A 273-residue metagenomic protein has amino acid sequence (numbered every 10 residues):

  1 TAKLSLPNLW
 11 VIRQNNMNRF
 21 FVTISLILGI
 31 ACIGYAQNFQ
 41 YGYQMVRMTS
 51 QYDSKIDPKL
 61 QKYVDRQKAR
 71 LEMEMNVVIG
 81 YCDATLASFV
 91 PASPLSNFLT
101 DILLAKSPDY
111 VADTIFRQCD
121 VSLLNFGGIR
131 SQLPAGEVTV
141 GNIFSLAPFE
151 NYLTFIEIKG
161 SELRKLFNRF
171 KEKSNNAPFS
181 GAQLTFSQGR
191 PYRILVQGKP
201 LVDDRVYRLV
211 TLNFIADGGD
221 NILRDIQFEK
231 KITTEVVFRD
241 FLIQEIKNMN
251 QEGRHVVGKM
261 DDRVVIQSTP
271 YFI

Functional and structural regions predicted by a protein language model:
T1-Q44: Bacterial Sec-dependent N-terminal signal peptides
L4, I12, V22, M73 (+2 more regions): Hydrophobic transmembrane signal anchors and adjacent membrane-proximal interface regions, especially in viral
S5, Q61-K68, A182, L242: Generic hydrophobic, helix-prone segments enriched in Leu/Val/Ile
T23, Y81-T85, I102, T114: Coil residues (strongly favoring Ser/Thr
Q37-I79, Q188, Y192, R205: Binuclear metal-dependent phosphoesterase catalytic core
N38-T49, N97-I273: Feature captures C-terminal
M73-V90, I222-I226: Acidic/histidine-rich, surface-exposed loop or edge segments in extracytoplasmic proteins
